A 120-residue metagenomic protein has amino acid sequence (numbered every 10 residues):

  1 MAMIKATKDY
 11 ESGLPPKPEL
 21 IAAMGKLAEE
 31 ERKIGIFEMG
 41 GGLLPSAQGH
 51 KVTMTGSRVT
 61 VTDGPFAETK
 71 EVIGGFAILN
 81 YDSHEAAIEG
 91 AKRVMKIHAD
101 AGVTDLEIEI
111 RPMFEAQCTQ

Functional and structural regions predicted by a protein language model:
M1-Q120: Conserved, structured core segments of small domains
